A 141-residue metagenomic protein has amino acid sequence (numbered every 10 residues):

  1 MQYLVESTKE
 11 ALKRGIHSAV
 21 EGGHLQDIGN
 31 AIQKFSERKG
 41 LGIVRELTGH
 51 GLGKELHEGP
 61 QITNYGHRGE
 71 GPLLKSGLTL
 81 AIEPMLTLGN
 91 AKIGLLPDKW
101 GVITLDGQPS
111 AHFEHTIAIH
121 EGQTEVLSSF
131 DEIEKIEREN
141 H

Functional and structural regions predicted by a protein language model:
M1-H141: Active-site neighborhoods and metal-handling regions in enzymes and metal-associated proteins
